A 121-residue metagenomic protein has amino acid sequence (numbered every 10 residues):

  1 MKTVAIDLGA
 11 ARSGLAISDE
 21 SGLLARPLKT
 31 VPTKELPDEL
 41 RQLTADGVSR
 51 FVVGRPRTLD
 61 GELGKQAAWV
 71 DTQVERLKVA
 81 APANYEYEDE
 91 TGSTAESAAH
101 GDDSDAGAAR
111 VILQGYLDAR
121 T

Functional and structural regions predicted by a protein language model:
K2-T3, A10-T121: Phosphate- and other anionic-substrate recognition elements at nucleic-acid/protein interfaces
